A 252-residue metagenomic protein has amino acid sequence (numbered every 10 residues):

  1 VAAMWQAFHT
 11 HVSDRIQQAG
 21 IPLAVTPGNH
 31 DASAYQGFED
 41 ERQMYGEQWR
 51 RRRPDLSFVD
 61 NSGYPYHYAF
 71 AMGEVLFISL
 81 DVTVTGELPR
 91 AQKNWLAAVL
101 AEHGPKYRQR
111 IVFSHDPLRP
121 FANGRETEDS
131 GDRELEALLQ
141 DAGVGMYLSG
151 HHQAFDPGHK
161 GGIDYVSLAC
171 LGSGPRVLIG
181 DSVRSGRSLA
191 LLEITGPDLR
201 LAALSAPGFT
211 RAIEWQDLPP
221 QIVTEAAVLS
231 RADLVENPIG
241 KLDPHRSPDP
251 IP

Functional and structural regions predicted by a protein language model:
A2-Q109, D129-M146, A154, G158-T195: Extended active-site neighborhood of metal-dependent phosphoesterases/phosphodiesterases
N29, V82, S114-P117, H151 (+1 more regions): Short, well-ordered beta-to-alpha junction loops that form the rim of enzyme active sites and present histidine/acidic
H103-A122: Short acidic, glycine-rich surface-loop motifs adjacent to enzyme active sites
F121-G131: Outer-membrane beta-barrel translocator/channel fold
H159-H245: Binuclear metal-dependent phosphoesterase catalytic core
